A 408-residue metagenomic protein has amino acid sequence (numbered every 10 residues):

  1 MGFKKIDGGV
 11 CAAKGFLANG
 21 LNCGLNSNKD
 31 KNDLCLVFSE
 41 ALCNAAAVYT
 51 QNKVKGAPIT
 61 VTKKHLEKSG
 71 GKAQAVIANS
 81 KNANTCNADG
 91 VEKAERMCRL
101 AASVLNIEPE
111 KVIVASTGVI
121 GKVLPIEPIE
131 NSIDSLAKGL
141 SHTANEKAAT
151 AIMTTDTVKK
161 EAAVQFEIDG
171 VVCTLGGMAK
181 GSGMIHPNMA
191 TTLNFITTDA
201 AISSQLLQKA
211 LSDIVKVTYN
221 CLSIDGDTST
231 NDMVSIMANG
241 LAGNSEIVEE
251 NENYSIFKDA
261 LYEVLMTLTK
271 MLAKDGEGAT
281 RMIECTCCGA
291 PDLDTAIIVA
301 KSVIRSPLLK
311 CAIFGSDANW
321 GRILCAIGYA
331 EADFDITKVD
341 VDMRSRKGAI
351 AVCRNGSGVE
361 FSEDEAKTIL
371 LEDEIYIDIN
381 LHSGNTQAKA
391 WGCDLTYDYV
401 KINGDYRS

Functional and structural regions predicted by a protein language model:
M1-E92, R96, A102-S408: A structural signal for small-residue-enriched, beta-sheet-centric alpha/beta enzyme cores and oligomeric scaffold folds
